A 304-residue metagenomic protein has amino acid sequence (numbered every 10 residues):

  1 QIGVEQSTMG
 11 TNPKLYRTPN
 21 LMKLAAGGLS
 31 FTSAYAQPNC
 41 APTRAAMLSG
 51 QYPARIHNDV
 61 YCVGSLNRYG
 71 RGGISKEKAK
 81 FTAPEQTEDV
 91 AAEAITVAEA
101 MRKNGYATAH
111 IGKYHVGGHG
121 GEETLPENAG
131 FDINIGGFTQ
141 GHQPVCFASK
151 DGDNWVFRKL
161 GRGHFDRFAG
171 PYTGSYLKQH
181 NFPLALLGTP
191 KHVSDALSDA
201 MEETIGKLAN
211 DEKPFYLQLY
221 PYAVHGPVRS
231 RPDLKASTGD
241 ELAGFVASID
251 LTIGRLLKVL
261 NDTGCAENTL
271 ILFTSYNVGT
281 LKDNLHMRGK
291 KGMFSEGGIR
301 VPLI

Functional and structural regions predicted by a protein language model:
Q1-I304: Formylglycine-dependent sulfatase
